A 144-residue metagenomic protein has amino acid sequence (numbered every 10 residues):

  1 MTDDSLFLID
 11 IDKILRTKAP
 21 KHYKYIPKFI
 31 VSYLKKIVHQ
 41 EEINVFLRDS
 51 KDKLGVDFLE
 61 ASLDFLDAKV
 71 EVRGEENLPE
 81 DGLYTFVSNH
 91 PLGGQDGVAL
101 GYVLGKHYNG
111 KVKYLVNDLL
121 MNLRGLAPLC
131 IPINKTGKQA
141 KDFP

Functional and structural regions predicted by a protein language model:
M1-G82, G93, G105-K106, D118: Membrane-interfacial terminal anchoring regions of lipid-handling membrane enzymes
G55, F65, K69-P144: Soluble catalytic domains of membrane acyltransferases
